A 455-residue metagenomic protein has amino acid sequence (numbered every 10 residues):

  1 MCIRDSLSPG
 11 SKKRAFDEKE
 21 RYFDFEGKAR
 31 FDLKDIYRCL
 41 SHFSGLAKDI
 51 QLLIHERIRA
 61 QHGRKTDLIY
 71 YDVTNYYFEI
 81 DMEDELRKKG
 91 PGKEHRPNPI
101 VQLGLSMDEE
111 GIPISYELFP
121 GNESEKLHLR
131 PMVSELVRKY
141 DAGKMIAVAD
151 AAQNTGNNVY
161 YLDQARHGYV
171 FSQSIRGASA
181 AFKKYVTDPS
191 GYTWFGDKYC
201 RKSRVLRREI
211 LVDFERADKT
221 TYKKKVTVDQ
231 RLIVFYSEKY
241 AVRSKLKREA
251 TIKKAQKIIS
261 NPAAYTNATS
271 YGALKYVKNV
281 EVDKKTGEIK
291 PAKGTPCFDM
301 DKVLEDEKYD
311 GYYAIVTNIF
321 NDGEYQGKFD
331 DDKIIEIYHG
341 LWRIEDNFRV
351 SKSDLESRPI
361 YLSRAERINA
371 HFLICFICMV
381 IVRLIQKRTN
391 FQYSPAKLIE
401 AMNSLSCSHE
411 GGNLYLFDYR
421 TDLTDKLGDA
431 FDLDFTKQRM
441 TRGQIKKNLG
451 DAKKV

Functional and structural regions predicted by a protein language model:
R4-V455: Anion-binding and metal-coordination hotspots
